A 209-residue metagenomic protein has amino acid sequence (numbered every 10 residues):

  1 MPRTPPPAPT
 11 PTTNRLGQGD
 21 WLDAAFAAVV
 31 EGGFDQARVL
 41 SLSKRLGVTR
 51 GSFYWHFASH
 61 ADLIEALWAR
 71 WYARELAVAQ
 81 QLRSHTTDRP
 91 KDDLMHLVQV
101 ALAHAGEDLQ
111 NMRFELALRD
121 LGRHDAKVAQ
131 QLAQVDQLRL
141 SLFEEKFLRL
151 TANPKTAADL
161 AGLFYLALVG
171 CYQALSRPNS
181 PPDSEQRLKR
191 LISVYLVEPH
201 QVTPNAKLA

Functional and structural regions predicted by a protein language model:
M1-P6, A174-A209: C-terminal peripheral helix-coil segments that are non-catalytic and often amphipathic
G17-D20, A28-A66, R70: Helix-turn-helix
D20, A24-G32, V78-L82, L118 (+2 more regions): Solvent-exposed, amphipathic alpha-helical segments
D35-Q36, T151-T156: Short, charged helix-capping/linker segments at alpha-helix termini
A66, Q80-M112, F164: Hydrophobic alpha-helical connector segments
L67, W71, E75, T86 (+2 more regions): Hydrophobic/aromatic residues within well-ordered alpha-helical segments
Q110-L116, H124-T151, D159-G162, Q186: Amphipathic alpha-helical packing segments from all-alpha helical-bundle domains
R119-G122, K155-R177, D183-V194: Hydrophobic alpha-helical segments that form the core of small-molecule binding pockets and/or dimer interfaces
